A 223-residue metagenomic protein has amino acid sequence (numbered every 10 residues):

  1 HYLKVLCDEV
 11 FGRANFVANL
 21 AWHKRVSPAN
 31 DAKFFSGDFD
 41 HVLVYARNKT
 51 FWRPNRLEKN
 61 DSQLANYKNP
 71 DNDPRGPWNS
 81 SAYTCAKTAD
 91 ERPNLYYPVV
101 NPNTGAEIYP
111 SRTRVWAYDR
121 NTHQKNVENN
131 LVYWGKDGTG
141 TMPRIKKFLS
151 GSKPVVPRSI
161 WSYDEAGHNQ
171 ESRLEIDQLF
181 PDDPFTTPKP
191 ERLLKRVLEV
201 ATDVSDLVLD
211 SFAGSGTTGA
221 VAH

Functional and structural regions predicted by a protein language model:
H1-L207: Class I S-adenosyl-L-methionine
L194, D206-H223: A phosphate-binding catalytic loop at a beta-strand-loop-alpha-helix junction that coordinates phosphoryl groups
